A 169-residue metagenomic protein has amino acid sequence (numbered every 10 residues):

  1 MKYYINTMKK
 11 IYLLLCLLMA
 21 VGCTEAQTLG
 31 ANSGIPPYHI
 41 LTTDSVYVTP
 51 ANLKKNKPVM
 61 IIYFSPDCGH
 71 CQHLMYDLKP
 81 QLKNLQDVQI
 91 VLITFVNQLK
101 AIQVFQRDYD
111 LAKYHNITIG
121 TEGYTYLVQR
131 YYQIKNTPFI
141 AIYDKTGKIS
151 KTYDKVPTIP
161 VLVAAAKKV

Functional and structural regions predicted by a protein language model:
M1-I11, A26: Positively charged n-region of N-terminal signal peptides that target proteins for export
I11-A20: Sec-dependent N-terminal signal peptides
T24-A51: N-terminal "domain-start" segment that seeds a small globular fold
G34, K57, K135-T137: Short, small/polar residue-rich loop motifs at catalytic or cofactor-binding pockets
P50-Q72, L78: Short active-site neighborhood of thiol/selenol oxidoreductases, capturing the structured segment around
Q72-L111, T125-V128: Structural microenvironment flanking redox-active thiols in thiol-disulfide oxidoreductases
D108-T137, A141: Short, internal strand/loop/helix patches that form the active-site neighborhood or redox-interaction surface
N136, I142-V169: Thiol-/selenol-based redox modules, centered on thioredoxin-like and closely related oxidoreductase domains
